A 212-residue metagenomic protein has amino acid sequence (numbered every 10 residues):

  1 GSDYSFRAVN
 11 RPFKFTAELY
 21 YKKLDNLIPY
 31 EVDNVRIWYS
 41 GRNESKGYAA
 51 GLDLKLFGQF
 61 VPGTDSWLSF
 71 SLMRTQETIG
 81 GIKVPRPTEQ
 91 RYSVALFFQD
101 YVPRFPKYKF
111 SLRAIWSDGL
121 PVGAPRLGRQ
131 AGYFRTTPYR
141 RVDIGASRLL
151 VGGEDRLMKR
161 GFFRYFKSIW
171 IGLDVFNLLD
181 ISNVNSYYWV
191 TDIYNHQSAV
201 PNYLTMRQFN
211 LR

Functional and structural regions predicted by a protein language model:
G1-N43, Y48, D174-F176: Membrane-embedded beta-barrel scaffold of Gram-negative outer-membrane proteins
S2-Y4, L52-G58, L68, L96-D100 (+4 more regions): Residues on the lipid-exposed face of transmembrane beta-strands in outer-membrane beta-barrel proteins
R7-F13, V61-G63, V102-Y108, V151-I169: Short loop/turn motifs that connect adjacent beta-strands in outer-membrane beta-barrel proteins
E18-K23, G41-P121: Gram-negative outer-membrane beta-barrel transporters
L27-V35, M73, E77-P85, V122-R129 (+2 more regions): Outer-membrane beta-barrel translocator domains and adjoining extracellular loop/strand segments of Gram-negative
E44-Y48, R86-R91, F134-R141, Y165 (+1 more regions): Short sequence motifs at beta-strands and strand-loop junctions characteristic of Gram-negative outer-membrane
I115-P125, R148-R212: C-terminal beta-signal and adjacent terminal beta-strands/loops of Gram-negative outer-membrane beta-barrel proteins
F134-D143, S147-V151, L179: Outer-membrane beta-barrel transmembrane domain signature
